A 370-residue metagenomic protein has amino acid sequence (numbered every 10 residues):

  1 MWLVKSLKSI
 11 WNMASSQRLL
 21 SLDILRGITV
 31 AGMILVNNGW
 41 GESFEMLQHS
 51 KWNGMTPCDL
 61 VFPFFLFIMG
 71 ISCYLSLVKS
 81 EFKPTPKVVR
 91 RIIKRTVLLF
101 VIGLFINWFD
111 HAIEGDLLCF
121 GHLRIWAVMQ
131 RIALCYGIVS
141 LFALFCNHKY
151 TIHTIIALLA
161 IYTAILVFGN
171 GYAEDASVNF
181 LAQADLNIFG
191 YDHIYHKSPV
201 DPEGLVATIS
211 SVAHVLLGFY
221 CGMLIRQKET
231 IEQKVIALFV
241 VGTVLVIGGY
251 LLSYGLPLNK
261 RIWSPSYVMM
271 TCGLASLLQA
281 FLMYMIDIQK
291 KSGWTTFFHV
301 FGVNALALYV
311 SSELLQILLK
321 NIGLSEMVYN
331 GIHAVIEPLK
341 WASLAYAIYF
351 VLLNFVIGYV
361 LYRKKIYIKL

Functional and structural regions predicted by a protein language model:
M1-L370: Alpha-helical transmembrane segments and their immediate juxtamembrane cytosolic regions
